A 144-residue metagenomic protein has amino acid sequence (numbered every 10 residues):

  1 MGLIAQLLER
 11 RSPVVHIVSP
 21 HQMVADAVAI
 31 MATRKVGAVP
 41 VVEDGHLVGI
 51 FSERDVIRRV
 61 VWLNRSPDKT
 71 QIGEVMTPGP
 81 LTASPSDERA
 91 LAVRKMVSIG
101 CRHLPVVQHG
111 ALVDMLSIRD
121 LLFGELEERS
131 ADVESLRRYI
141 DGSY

Functional and structural regions predicted by a protein language model:
M1-V14, S52-T82, E88-V97, I118-Y144: Tandem CBS (Bateman) regulatory domains
V18-K35, V41-V42, T82-G100, V107: The conserved cystathionine-beta-synthase
M31-R34, V39-D55, M96, L104-R119: A glycine-centered beta-loop-beta connector
